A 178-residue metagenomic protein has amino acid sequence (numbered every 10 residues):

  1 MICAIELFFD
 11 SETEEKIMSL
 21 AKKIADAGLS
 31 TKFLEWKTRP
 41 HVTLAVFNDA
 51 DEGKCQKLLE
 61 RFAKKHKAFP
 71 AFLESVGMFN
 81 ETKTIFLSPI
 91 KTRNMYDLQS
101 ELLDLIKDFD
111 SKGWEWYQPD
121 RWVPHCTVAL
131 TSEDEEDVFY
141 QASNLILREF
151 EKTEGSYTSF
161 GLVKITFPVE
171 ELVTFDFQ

Functional and structural regions predicted by a protein language model:
M1-P70, N94-E151, V169-Q178: Basic, often amphipathic N-terminal segments
E74-T84, G155-E170: Glycine-rich beta-strand-turn "strand-cap" elements at beta-sheet edges
G77-N80, K91, I106: Generic hydrophobic/packing signal
I85-K91: Short histidine-centered catalytic/ligand-binding loop motif
